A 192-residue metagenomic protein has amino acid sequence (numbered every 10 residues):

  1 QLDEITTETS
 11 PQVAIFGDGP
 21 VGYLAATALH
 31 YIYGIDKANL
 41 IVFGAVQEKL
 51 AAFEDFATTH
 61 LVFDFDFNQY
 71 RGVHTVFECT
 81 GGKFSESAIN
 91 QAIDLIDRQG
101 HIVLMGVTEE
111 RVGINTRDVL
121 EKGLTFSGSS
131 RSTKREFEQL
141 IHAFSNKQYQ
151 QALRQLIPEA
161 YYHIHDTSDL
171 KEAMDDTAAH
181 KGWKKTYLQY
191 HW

Functional and structural regions predicted by a protein language model:
Q1-D66: Mid-domain Rossmann-like dinucleotide-binding core that forms the NAD(H)/NADP(H) cofactor-binding site
G34-I35, D97-R98, G182: Short conserved AdoMet
F65, N90, K134-W192: C-terminal hydrophobic helical "lid"/dimerization subdomain of Rossmann-like NAD(P)H-dependent oxidoreductases
F67-V76: A short acidic, Gly/Pro-enriched loop at the edge of an enzyme's catalytic core that lines a small-molecule cofactor
F77-E78, L104: Redox-cofactor binding/interface segments in oxidoreductases and associated redox assembly factors
F84-A152, Y190-W192: Glycine-rich phosphate-binding loop and adjacent beta-alpha segment of Rossmann(oid) nucleotide-cofactor-binding
